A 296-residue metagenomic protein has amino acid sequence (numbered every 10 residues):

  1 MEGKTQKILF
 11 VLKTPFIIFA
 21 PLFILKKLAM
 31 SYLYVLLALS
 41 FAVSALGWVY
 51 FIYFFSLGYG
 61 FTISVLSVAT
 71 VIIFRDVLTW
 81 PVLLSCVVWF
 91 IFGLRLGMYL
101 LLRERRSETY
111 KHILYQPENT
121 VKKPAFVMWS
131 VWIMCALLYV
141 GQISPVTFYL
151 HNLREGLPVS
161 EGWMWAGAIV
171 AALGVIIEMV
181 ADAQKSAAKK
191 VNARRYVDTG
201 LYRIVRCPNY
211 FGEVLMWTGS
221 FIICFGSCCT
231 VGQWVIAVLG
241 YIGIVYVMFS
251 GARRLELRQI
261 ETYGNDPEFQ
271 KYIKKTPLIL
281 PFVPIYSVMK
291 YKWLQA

Functional and structural regions predicted by a protein language model:
K4-I8, K13-T14: Polybasic, lysine-rich low-complexity intrinsically disordered segments
I17-L22: Short, positively charged and aromatic/hydrophobic N-terminal segments
K27, Y32-S40, S44, Y50 (+3 more regions): Hydrophobic transmembrane alpha-helices
F55-L57, F61-S64, E108-S130, R195-Y202: Juxtamembrane helix-capping/reentrant segments at transmembrane boundaries
P81-K122: A basic- and aromatic-enriched beta-loop-alpha substructure that forms the phosphate/nucleotide- and DNA/RNA-contacting
L101-L102, L114-Y115, N119-T120, S130-L153 (+1 more regions): Long, charge-rich intrinsically disordered scaffolds of nucleic-acid metabolism proteins
V121-L137, V205-V214: Loop-to-transmembrane boundary segments
